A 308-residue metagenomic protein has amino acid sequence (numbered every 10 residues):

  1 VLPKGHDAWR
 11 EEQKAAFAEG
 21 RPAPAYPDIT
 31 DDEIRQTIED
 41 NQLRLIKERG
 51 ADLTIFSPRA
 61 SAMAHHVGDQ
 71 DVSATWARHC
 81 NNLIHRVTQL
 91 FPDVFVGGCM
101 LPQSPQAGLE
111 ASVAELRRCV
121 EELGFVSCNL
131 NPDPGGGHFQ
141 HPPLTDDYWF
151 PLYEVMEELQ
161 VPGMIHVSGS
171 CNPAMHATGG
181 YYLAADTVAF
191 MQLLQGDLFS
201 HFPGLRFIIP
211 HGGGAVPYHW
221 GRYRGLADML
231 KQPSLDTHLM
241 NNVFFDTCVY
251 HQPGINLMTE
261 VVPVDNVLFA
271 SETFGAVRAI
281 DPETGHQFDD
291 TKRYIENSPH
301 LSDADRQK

Functional and structural regions predicted by a protein language model:
V1, T54-F56, V96-C99, C128-L130 (+4 more regions): Hydrophobic faces of well-ordered beta-strands that scaffold small-molecule active sites in alpha/beta enzyme cores
L2, A60-A62, H251: Active-site/binding-pocket entry motifs
L2-L53, N82-Q89, A114-R118, V126 (+5 more regions): Mid-to-C-terminal alpha-helical segments outside catalytic/metal-binding sites
E39-D40, V113, D146, Q192 (+1 more regions): Structural motif corresponding to alpha-helix initiation and N-cap regions
L45, V87, V155, D197 (+1 more regions): Short alpha-helical functional segments enriched in proximate histidine and acidic residues
K47-E48, P92-V94, H238-L239: Short helix-terminating capping/connector loops at secondary-structure junctions
D52-L53, P58-A189: Active-site gating/metal-coordination segments in enzymes
A174-Q195, F202, R206-K308: H/E-rich (His + Asp/Glu) clusters that bind or coordinate divalent metals
